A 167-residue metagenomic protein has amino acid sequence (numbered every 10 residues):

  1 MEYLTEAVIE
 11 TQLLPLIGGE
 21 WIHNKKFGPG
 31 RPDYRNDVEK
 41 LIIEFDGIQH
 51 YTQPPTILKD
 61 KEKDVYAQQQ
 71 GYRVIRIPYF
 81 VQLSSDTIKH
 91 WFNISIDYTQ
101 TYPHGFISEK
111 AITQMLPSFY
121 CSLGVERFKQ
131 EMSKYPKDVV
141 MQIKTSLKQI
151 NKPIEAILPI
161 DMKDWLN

Functional and structural regions predicted by a protein language model:
M1-N167: Nucleic-acid endo/exonuclease domains
